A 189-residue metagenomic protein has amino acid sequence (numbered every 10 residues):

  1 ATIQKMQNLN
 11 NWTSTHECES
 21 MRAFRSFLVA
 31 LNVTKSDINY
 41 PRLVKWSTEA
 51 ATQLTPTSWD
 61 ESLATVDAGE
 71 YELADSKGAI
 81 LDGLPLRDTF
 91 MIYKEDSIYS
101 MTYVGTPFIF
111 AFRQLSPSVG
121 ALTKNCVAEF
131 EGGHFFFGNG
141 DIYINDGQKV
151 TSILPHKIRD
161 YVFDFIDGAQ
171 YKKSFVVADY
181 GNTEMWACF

Functional and structural regions predicted by a protein language model:
A1-Y40, K45, A50-D67, H156: Disordered, low-complexity "stalk" and linker segments at domain junctions of extracellular and cell-surface proteins
M21, F27, T34-K35, D75-F189: Beta-sheet-dominated scaffold domains
T65-S76: Alpha-solenoid helical-repeat scaffolds
